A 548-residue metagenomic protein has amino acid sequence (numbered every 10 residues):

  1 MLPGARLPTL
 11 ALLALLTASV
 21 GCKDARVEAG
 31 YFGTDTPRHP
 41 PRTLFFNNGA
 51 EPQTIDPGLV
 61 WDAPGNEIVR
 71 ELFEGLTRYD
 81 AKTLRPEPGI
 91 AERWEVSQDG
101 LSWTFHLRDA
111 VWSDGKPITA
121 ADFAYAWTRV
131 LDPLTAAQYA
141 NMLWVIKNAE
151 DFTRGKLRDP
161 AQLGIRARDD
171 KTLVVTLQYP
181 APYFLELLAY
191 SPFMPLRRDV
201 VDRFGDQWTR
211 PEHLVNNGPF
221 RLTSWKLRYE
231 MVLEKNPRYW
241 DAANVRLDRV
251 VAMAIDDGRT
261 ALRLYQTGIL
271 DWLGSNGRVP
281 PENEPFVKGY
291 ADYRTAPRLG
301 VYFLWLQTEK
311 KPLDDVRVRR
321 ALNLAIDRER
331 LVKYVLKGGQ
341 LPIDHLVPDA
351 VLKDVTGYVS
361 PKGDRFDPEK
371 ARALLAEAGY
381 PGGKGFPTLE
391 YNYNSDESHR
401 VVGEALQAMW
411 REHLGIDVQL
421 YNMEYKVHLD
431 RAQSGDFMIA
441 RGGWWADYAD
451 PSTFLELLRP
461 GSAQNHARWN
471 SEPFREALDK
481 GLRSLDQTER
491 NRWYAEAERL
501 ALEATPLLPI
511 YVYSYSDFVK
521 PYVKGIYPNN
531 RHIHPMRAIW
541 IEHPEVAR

Functional and structural regions predicted by a protein language model:
A25, T223-E234, V251-K310, E329 (+1 more regions): Extracellular/periplasmic solute-recognition and catalytic clefts
P37, I165-R166, V332, D364 (+3 more regions): Extracytoplasmic/peripheral linker and loop segments enriched in polar/acidic and small residues with frequent Thr/Pro
N47-Q98, H213-N216: N-terminal lobe/hinge region of extracytoplasmic solute-binding protein
A81, A149-D151, G155-Q162, R166 (+6 more regions): Gly/Pro-rich hinge or "lid" segments in bacterial periplasmic/extracellular proteins
R85, E92-N141, V174, A261-L264 (+1 more regions): Aromatic- and charge-enriched surface segment that lines or borders ligand/interaction sites
L227, P368, A376-A446, Q487 (+1 more regions): Ligand/substrate-recognition segments at binding pockets and active sites
L341-A378, S395-V401: Structural transition elements
D517-R548: Long beta-strand-rich cores associated with HINT superfamily self-processing modules
